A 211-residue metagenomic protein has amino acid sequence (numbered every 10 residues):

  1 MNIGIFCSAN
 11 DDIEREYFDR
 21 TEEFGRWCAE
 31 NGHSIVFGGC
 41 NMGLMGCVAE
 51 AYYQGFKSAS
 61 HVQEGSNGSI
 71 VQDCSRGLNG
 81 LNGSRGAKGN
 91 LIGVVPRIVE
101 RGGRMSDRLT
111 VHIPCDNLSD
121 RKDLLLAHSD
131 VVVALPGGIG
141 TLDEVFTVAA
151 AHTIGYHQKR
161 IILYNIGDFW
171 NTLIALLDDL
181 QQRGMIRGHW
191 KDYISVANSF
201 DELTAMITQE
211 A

Functional and structural regions predicted by a protein language model:
M1-G77, G83-H128, Y164-A211: A cross-family phosphate/adenosyl-ligand binding-site feature
V36, V132-G138, R160-N165: Glycine-rich anion-binding loop/nest that anchors nucleotide
S119-T153: Active-site/ligand-binding-proximal alpha/beta "capping" segment
A151-K159, M185-I186: Arginine/glycine-rich "motif VI" loop of SF2 helicases in the C-terminal RecA-like domain
